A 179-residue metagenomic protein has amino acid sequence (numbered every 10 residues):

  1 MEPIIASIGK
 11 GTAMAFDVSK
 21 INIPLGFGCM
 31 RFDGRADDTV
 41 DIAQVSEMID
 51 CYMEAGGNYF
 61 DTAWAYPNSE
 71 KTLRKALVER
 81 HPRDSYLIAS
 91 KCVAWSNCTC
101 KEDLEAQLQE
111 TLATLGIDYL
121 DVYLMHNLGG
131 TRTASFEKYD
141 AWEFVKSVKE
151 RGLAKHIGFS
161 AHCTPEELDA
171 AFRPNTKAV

Functional and structural regions predicted by a protein language model:
E2-Y86, E150: N-terminal binding-site loop/beta-alpha segment at the start of enzyme catalytic domains that lines or forms
F27-C29, T62, S90, V122-M125 (+1 more regions): Conserved beta-strand positions
F32, A65, A94, I117 (+1 more regions): Flexible cofactor-recognition loop at the NAD(P)H-binding site of Rossmann-like short-chain dehydrogenase/reductase
A36, V40, D50, C98-V179: Glycine/proline-rich, positively charged, aromatic-decorated active-site loop/lid region on the catalytic face
D84-S96, Y123-H126: A short, structured active-site edge motif that brings together acidic residues
